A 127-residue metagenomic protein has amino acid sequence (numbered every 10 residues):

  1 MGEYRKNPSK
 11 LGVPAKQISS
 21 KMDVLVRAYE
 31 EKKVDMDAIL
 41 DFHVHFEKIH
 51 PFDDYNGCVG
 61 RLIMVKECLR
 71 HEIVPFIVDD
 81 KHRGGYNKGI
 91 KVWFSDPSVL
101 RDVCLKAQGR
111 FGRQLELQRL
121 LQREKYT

Functional and structural regions predicted by a protein language model:
M1-T127: FIC/Doc superfamily catalytic core
